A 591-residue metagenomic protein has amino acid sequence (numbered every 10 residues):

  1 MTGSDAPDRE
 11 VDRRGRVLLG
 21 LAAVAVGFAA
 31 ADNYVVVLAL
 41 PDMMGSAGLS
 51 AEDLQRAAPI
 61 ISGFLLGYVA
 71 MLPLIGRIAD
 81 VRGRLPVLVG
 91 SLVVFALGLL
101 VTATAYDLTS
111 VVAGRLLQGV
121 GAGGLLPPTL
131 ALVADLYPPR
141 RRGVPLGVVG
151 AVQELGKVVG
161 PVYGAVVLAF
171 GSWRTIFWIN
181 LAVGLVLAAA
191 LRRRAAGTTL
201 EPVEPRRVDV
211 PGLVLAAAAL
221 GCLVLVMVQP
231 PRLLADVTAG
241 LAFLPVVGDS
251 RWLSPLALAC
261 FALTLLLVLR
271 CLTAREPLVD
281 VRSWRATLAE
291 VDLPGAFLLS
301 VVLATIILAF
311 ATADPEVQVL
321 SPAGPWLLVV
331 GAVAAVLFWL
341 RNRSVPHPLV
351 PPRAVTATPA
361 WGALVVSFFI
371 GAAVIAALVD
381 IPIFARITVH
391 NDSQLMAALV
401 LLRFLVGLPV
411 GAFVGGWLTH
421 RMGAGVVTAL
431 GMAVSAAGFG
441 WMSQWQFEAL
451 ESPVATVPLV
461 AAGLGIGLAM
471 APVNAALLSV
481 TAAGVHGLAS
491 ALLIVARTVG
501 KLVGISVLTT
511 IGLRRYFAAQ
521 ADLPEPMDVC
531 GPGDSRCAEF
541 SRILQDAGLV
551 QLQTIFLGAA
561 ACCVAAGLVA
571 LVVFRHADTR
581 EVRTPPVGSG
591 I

Functional and structural regions predicted by a protein language model:
T2-L18, D534-I591: Transmembrane-helix exit segments and adjacent C-terminal regions of multi-pass membrane proteins
R14-M44, E52-L65, V291-F297, L303 (+2 more regions): Transmembrane core module of solute transporters
D32, F64-M71, G121, V152-G156 (+3 more regions): MFS transmembrane alpha-helix packing/gate-lining sites
S46-A47, V81, L132-Y137, F170 (+3 more regions): Helix-to-coil boundary motifs at intracellular loop junctions of multi-pass secondary transporters
M71, R82-V89, T109, R140 (+2 more regions): C-terminal module of multi-pass small-molecule transporters
D80-S283: Helix-loop-helix hairpins in multi-pass membrane proteins, especially solute transporters
G156-L168, P382, G415, G504-G512: Small-residue (Gly/Pro/Ala) motifs that create kinks and tight helix-helix packing interfaces
